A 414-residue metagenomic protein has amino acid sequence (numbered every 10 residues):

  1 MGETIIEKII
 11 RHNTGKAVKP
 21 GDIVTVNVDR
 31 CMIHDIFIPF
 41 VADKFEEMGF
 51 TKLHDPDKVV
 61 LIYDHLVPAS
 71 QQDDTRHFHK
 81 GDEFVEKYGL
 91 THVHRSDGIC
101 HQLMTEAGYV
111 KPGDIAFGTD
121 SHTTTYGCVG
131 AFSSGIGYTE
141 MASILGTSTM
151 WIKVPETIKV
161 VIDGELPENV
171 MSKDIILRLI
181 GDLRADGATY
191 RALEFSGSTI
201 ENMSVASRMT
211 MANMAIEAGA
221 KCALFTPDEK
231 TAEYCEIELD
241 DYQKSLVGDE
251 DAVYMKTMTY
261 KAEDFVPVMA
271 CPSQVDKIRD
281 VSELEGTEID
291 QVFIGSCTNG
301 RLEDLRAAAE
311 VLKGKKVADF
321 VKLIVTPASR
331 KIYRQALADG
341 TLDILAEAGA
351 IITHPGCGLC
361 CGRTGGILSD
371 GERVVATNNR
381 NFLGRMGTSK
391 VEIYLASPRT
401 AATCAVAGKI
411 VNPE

Functional and structural regions predicted by a protein language model:
M1-E414: Fe-S-dependent hydro-lyases/dehydratases of central metabolism
